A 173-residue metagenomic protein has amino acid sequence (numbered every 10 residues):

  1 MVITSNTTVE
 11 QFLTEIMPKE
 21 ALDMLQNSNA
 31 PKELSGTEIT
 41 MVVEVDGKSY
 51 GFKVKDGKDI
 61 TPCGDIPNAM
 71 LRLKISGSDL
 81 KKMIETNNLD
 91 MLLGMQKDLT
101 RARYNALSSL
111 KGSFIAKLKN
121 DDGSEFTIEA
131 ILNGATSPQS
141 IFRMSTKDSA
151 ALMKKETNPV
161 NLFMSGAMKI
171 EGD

Functional and structural regions predicted by a protein language model:
M1-D173: Feature captures hydrophobic
